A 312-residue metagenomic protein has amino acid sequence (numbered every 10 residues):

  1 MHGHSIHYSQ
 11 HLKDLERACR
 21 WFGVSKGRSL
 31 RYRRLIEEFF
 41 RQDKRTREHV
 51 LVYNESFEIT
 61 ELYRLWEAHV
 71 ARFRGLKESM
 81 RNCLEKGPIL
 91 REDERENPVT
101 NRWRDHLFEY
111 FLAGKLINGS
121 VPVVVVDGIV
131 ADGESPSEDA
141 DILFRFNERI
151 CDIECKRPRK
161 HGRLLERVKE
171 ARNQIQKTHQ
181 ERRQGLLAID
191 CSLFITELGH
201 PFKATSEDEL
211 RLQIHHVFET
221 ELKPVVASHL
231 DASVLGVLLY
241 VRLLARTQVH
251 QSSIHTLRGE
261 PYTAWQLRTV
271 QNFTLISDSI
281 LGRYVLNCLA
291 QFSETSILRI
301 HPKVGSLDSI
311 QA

Functional and structural regions predicted by a protein language model:
M1-G119, K156-A312: Charged, structured surface patches that assemble and position nucleic-acid processing machinery
L116, I142-R159: Conserved catalytic cores of phosphodiester-cleaving nucleases, focusing on short active-site segments
N118-R145: A short acidic/basic microdomain associated with nuclease active sites
G128-A131, N147, K156-P158, S192: An acidic- and aromatic-residue-enriched active-site/binding cleft used to recognize and process polar
P136, N147-R149, E181: A short, structural micro-pattern
